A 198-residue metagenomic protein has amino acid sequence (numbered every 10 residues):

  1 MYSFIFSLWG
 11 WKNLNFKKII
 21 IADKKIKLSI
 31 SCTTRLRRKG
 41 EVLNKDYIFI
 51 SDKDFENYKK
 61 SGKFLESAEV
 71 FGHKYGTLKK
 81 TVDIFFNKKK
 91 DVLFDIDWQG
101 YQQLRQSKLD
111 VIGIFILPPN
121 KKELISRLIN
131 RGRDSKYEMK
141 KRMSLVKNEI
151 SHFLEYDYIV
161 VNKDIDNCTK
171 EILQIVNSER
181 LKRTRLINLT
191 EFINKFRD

Functional and structural regions predicted by a protein language model:
F4: Hydrophobic anchor at the beta1->P-loop junction of P-loop NTPases
S7-L8: The conserved Walker
K12-N13: Walker A/P-loop
I21-I30: Post-Walker A helix-loop "phosphate-sensing" segment adjacent to the P-loop in P-loop NTPases
T33-V92, W98-Q102: ATP-dependent small-molecule kinase phosphotransfer cores that center on conserved nucleotide phosphate-binding segments
V92-D97, Q106-N130, V161-D164: Conserved phosphate-donor/acceptor-positioning beta-strand/loop module used by diverse small-molecule
D134, N148-D198: NTP-dependent small-molecule kinase module
